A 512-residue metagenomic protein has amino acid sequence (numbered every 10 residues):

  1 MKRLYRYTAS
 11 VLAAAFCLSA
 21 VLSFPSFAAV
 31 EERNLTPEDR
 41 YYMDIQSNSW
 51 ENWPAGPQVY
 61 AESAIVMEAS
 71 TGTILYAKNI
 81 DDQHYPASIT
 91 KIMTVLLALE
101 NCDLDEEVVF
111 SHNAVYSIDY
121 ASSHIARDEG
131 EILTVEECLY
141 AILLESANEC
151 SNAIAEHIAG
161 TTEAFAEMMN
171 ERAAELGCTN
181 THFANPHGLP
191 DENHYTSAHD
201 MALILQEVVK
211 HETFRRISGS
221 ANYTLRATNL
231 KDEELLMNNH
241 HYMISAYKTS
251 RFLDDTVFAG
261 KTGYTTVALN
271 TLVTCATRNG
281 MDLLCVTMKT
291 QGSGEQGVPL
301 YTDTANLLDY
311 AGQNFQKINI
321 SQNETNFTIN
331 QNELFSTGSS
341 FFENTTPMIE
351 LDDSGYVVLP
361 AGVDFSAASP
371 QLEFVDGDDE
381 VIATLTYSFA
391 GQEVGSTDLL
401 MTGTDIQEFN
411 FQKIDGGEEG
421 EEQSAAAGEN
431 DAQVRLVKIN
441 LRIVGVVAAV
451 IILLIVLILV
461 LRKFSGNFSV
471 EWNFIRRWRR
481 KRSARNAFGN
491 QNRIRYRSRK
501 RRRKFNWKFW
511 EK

Functional and structural regions predicted by a protein language model:
M1-L12: Bacterial N-terminal signal peptides that target proteins for export
R3, A28-H199, L203-I217: Active-site-adjacent loops and short helices of periplasmic peptidoglycan-processing enzymes
S10, R442-L453: Hydrophobic H-region at the start of alpha-helical membrane spans
C17-F27: C-terminal segment of classical bacterial N-terminal signal peptides
S26-D44, E421-D431, G466-R479: N-terminal hydrophobic targeting segments that direct proteins to the cell envelope
C178-T179, N193-Y195, D200, L205-G445 (+1 more regions): Domain-terminus/edge residues, biased toward the C-terminal soluble/receptor-binding domains of extracytoplasmic
V450-N467: Alpha-helical transmembrane segments
S465-K512: Cytoplasmic C-terminal tails of single-pass
